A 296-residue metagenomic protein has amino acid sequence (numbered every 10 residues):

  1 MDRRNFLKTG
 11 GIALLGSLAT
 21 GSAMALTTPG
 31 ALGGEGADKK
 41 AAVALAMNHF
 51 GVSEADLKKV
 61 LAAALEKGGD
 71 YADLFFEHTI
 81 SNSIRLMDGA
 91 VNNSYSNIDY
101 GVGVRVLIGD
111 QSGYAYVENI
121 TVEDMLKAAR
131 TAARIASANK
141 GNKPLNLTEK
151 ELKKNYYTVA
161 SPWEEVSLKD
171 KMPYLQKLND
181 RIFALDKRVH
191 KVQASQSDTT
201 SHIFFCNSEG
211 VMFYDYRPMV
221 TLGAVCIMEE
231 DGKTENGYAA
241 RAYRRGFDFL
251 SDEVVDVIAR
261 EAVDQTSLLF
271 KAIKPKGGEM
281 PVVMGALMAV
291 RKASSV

Functional and structural regions predicted by a protein language model:
D2-V296: Active-site bordering "gate/hinge" segments that shape substrate access to catalytic or cofactor-binding pockets
